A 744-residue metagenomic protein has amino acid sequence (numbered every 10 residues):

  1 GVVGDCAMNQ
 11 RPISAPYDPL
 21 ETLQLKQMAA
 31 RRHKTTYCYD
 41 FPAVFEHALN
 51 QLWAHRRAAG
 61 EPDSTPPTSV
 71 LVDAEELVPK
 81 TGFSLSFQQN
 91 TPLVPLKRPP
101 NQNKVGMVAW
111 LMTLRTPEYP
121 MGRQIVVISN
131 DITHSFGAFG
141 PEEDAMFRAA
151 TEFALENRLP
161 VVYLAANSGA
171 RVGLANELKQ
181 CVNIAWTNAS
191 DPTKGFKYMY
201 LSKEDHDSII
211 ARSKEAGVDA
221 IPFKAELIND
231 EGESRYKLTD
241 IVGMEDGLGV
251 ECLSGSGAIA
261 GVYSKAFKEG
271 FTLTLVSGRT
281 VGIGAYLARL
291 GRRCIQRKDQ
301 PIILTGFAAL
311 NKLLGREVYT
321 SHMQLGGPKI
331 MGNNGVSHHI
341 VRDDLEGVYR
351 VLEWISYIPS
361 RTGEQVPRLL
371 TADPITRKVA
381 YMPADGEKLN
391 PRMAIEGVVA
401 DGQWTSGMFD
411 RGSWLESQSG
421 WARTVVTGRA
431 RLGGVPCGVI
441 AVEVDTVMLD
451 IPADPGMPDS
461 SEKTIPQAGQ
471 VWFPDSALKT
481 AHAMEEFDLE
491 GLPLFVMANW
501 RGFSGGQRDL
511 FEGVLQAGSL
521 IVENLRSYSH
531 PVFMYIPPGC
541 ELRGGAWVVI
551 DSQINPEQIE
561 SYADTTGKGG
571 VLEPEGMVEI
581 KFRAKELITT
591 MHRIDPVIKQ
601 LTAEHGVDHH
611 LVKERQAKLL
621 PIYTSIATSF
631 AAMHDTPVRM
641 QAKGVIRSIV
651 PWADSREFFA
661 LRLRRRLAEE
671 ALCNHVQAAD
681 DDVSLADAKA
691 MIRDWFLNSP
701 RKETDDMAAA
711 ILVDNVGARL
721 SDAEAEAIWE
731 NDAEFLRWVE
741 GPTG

Functional and structural regions predicted by a protein language model:
G1-G744: Ligand-binding clefts of soluble mixed alpha/beta catalytic domains
